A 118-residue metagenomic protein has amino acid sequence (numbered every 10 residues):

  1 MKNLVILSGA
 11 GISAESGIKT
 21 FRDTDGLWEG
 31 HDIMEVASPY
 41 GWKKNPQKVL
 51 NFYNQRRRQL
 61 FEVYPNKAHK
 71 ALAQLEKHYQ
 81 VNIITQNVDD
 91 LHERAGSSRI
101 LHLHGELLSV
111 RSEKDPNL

Functional and structural regions predicted by a protein language model:
M1-L118: Conserved catalytic core of sirtuin-type NAD+-dependent deacylases
